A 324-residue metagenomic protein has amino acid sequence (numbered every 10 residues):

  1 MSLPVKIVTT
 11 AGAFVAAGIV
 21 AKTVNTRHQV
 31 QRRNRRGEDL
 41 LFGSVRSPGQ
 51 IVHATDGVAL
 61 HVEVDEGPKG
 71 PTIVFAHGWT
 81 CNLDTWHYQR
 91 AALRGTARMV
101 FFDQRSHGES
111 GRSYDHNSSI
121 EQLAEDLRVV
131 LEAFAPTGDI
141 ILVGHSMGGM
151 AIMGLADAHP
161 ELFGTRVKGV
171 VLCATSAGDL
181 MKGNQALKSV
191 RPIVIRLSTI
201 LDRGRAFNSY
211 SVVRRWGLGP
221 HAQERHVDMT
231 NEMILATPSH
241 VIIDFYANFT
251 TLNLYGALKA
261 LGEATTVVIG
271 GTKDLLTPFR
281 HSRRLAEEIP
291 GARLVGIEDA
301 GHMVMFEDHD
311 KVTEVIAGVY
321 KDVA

Functional and structural regions predicted by a protein language model:
S2-Q29: Hydrophobic alpha-helical topogenic segments used for membrane insertion/localization
V58-R112: Conserved HGGG/HGGXW glycine-rich cap/lid loop of the alpha/beta-hydrolase fold
A76-G78, H145, G270: The conserved beta1-alpha1 loop
V100, Q104-M150, D157, L162-F163 (+1 more regions): Active-site loop/oxyanion-hole signature of alpha/beta-hydrolase fold enzymes
D157, E161-T199: Flexible "cap/lid" loop of the alpha/beta hydrolase fold
D202-A260: Conserved alpha/beta-hydrolase catalytic His-Asp/Glu region
L261-G262, V268-G270, D274: Short beta-strand/loop motif that positions the catalytic acidic residue of the alpha/beta-hydrolase fold
P290-A324: Catalytic active-site module of serine/aspartate enzymes centered on a nucleophile-bearing elbow/loop
